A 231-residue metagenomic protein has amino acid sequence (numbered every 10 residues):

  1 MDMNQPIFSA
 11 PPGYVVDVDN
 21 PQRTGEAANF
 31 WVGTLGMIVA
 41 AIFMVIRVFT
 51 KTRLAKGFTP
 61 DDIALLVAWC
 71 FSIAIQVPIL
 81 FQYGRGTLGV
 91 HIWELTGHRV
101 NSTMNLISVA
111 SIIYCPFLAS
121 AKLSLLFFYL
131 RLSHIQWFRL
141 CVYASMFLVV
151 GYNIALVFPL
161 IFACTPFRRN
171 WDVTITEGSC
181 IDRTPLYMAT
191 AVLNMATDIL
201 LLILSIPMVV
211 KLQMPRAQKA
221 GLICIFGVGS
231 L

Functional and structural regions predicted by a protein language model:
M1-L231: Extracytosolic/lumenal membrane-interface segments
